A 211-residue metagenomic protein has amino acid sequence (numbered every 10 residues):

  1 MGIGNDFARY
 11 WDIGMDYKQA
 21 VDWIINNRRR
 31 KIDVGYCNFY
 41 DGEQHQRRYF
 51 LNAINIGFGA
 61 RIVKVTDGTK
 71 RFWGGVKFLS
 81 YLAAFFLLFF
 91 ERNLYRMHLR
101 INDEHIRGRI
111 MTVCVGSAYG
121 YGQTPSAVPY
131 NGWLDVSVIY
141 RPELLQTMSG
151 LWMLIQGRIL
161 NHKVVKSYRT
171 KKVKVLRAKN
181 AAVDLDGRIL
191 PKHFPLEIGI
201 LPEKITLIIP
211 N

Functional and structural regions predicted by a protein language model:
M1-C114: Catalytic core of DAGKc-family lipid kinases
N27-R30, F90-R92, G120, K166-Y168 (+2 more regions): Short solvent-exposed loop/turn micro-motifs enriched in small/polar/acidic residues
F58, Y119-Y121, E143: Short, catalytically relevant binding-site loops at active-site mouths
K70-L79, S126-Q146: Gly/Ser/Thr-rich active-site loops/lids in small-molecule metabolic enzymes that frequently grip phosphoryl groups
N93-Y95, R109-M111, Y130-L134, R169-K171: A generic structural signal for short beta-strands and their flanking turns/coil linkers
Y95, T124-P125: Anionic-ligand binding region
I101-R107, V138-N211: ATP/nucleoside-binding phosphotransfer catalytic cores, i.e., glycine-rich phosphate-binding loops
T112-Y121, G157-R158: Phosphate-binding core of ATP-grasp and ATP-grasp-like enzymes
